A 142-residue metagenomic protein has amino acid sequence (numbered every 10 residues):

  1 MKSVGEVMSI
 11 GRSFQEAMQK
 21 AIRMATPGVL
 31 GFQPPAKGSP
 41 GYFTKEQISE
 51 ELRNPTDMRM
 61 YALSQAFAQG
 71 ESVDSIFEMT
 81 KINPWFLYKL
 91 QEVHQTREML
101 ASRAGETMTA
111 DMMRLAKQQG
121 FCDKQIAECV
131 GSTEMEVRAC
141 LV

Functional and structural regions predicted by a protein language model:
M1-V142: ATP-dependent carboxylate/acyl-activation modules
